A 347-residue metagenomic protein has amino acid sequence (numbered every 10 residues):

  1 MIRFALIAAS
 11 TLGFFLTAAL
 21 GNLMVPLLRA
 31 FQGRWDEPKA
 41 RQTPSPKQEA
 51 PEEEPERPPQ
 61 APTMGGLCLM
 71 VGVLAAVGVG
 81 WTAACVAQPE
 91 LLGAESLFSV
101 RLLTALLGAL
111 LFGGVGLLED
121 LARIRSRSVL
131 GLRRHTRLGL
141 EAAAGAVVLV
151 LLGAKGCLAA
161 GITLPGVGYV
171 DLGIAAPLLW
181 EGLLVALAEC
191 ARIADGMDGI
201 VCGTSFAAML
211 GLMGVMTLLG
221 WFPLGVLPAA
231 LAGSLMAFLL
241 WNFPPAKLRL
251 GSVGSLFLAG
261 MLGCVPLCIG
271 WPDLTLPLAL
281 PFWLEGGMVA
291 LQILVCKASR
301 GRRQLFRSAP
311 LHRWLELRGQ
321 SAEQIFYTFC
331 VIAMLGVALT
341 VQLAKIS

Functional and structural regions predicted by a protein language model:
I2-L284, T340: "…together with the soluble PPM/PP2C metallo-phosphatase catalytic core" -> "…together with the soluble PPM/PP2C
N22-L23, R29-P51, P281-T328: Membrane-proximal soluble regions of multi-pass membrane proteins
A322-L343: Final/C-terminal transmembrane alpha-helix of multipass membrane proteins
I346-S347: Cytosolic-facing loops and C-terminal tails of multi-pass membrane proteins
